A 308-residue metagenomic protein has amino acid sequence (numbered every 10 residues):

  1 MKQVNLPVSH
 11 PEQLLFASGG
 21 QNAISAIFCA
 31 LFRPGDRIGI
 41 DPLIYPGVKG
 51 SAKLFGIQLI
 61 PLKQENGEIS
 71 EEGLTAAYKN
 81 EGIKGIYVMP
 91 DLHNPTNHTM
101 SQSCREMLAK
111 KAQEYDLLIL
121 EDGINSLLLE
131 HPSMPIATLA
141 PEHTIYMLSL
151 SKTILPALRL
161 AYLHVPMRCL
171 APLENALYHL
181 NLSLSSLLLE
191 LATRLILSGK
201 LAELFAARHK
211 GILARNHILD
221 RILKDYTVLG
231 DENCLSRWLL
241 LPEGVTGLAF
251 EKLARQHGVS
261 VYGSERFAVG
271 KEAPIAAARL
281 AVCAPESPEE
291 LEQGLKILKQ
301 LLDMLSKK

Functional and structural regions predicted by a protein language model:
M1-Y115, L127-I145, L305: Conserved core of the PLP fold type I
I40, L120-E121: Hydrophobic residues in beta-strands of the RecA-like P-loop NTPase core, especially within AAA+ ATPase
I145-K210: Conserved core segment of the aminotransferase class I/II
H164, W238-L240, A281-C283: Short hydrophobic/aromatic beta-strand micro-patches that form the beta-sheet surface supporting nucleotide- or nucleic
H209-D220, V228-L241, F250-R255: Conserved glycine-rich beta-strand-loop-beta hairpin in the small C-terminal domain of fold type I
Q256, E272-K308: PLP-dependent enzyme catalytic core of the Aspartate aminotransferase-like
